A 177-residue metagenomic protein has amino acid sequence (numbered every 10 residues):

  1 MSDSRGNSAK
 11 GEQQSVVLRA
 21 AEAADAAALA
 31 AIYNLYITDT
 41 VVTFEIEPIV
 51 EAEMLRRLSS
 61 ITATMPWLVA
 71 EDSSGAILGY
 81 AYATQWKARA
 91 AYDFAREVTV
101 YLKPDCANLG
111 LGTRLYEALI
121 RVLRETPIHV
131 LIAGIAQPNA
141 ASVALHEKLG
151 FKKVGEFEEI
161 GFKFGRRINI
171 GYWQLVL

Functional and structural regions predicted by a protein language model:
V17-L29: A short beta-loop-alpha structural element at the N-terminal edge of CoA-dependent acyl/N-acetyltransferase catalytic
A30-L58: Conserved GNAT-fold acetyl-CoA-binding loop/helix
E47-D105, Y116-E117, V176: Acetyl-CoA-dependent GNAT
Y82-Q85, I132-I135, E147, K152-N169: Conserved catalytic-core motifs of GNAT/GCN5-like acyltransferases
A107, A133-V143: Conserved beta-strand-loop-alpha-helix junction that forms the acyl-donor binding cleft
N108-R121, A144-K148: Conserved acetyl-CoA-binding loop-helix of GNAT-fold acetyltransferases
G110, N139, G165: Conserved G/P- and acidic residue-centered "switch" motifs that form tight phosphate/ATP-binding loops in soluble
L123-I135: Conserved GNAT acetyl-CoA-binding A-motif
